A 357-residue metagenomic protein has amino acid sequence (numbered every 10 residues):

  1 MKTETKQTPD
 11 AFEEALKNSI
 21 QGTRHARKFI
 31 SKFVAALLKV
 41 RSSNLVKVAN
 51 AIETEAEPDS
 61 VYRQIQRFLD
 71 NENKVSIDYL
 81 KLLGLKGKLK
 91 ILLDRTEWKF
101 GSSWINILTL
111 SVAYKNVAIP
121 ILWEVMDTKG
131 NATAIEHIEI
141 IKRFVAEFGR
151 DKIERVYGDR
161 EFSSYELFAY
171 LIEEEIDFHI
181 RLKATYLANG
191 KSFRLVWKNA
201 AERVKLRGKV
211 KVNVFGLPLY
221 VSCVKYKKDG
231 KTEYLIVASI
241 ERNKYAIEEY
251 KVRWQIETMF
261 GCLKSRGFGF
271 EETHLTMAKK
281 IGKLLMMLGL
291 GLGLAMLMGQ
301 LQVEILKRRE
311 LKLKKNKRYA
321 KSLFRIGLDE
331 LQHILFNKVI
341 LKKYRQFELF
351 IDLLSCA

Functional and structural regions predicted by a protein language model:
M1-L45, N50, E72, L85-L89 (+2 more regions): Single, function-defining residue in the core of a domain
T54-E55: Acidic, metal/ion-handling microdomains and their immediate structural contexts
P58-V117: Active-site-proximal, Lys/Arg-enriched surface segment that forms a nucleic-acid-binding/basic interface patch
